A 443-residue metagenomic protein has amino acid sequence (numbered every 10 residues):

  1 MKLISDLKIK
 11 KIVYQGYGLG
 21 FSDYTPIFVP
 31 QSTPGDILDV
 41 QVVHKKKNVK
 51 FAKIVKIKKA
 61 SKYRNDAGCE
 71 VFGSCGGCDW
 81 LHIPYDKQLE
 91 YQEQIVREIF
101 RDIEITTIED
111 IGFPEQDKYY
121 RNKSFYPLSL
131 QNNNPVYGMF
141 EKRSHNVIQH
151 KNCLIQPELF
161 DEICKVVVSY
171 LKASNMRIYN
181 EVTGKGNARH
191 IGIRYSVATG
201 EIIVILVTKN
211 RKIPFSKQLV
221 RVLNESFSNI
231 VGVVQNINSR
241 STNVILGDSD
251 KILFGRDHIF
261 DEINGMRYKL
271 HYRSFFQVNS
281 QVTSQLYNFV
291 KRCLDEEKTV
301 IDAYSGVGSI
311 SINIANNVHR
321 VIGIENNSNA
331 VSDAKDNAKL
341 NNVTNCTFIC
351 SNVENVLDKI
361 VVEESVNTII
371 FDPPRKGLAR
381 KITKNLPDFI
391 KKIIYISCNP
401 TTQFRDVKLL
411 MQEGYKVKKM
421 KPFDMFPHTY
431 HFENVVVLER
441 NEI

Functional and structural regions predicted by a protein language model:
M1-A67, V71: Terminal RNA-binding accessory module
K2-G16, R211, F215-I443: Rossmann-like S-adenosyl-L-methionine
G18-D23, G138-K142, I205-V207, A334: Short, acidic/hydrophobic/Gly-rich beta-strand patch recurrent on exposed beta strands that often constitutes part
G35, Q156, N279: Short, conserved phosphate/pyrophosphate- and ester-handling motifs at nucleotide-, phospho-/glycolipid
V55-A67, G76-I178, A198, I213: Extended interfacial segments that mediate partner engagement and assembly in macromolecular machines
E109-D117, E181-V182, H190, R194 (+1 more regions): Short, solvent-exposed loop/turn elements at beta->coil junctions and helix N-caps that rim active or binding pockets
I193, G200-K209, R267-H271: Short, aliphatic-rich beta-strand segments
